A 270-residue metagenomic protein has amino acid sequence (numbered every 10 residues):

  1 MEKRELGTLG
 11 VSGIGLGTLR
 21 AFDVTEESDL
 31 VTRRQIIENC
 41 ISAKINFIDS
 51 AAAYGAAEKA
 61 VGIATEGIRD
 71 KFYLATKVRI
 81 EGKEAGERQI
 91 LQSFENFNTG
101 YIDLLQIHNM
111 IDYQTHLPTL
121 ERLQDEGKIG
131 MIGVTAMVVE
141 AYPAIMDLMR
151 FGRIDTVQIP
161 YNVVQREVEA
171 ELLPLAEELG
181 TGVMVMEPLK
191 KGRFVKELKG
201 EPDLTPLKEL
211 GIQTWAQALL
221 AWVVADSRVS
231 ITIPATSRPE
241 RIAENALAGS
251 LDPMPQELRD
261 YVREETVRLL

Functional and structural regions predicted by a protein language model:
M1-F72: N-terminal binding-site loop/beta-alpha segment at the start of enzyme catalytic domains that lines or forms
E2, T32-I36, A60-A64, Q89-S93 (+6 more regions): A general structural detector for well-ordered alpha-helical segments in enzyme core domains, enriched
R4, V31, E38-N46, F151 (+2 more regions): Structured C-terminal cap/extension of enzyme domains
L6, L16, I48, V61 (+9 more regions): Conserved, mostly hydrophobic/aromatic
L19-V31, A75-E84, T135, L204-L210: Active-site mouth loops of central-metabolism enzymes
V24-T25, E38, I80-E167, E171 (+2 more regions): Glycine/proline-rich, positively charged, aromatic-decorated active-site loop/lid region on the catalytic face
A52-A53, G67, K71-A85, N109: Structural motif corresponding to the early beta-alpha repeats
G62-A75, A243-L251: Short, electropositive alpha-helical surface patch
